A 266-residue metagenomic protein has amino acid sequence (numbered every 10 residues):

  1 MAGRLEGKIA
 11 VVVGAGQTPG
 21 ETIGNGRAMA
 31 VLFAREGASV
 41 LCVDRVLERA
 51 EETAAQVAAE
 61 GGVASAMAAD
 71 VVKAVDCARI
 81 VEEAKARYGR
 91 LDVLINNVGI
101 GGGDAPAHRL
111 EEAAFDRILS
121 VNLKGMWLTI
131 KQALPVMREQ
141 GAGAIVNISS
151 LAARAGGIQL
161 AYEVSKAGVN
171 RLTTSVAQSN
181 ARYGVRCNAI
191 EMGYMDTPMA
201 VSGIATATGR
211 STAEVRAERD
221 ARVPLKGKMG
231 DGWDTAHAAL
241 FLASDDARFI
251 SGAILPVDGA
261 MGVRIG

Functional and structural regions predicted by a protein language model:
G3-L41: Canonical Rossmann dinucleotide-binding motif of NAD(H)/NADP(H)-dependent dehydrogenases/reductases, specifically
T18-E21, V146-G168, T173-R182, Y194: Catalytic loop of short-chain dehydrogenase/reductase
L47-E48, A68-I80, E112, W233-D234: The beta1-alpha1 cofactor-binding region of Rossmann-like NAD(H)/NADP(H)-dependent oxidoreductases
G101-D104, A239-L240, S251-G266: Short C-terminal tail/terminal secondary-structure segment of NAD(P)H-dependent dehydrogenase/reductase domains
A105-A107, A114-D116, R219-D220: Substrate-binding pocket helix/loop in short-chain dehydrogenase/reductase
A181, R186, I250-G252: Short, small/polar-rich loop/turn modules that mediate ligand/substrate recognition or access, typified
V223-T235: A conserved structural motif in NAD(P)-dependent oxidoreductases
